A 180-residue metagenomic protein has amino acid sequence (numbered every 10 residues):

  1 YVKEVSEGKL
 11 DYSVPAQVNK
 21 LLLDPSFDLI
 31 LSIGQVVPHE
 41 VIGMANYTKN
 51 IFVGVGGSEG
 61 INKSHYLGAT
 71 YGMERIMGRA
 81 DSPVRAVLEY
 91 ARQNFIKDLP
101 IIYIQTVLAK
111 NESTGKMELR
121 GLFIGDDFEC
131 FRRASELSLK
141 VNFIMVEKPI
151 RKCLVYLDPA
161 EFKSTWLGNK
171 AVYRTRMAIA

Functional and structural regions predicted by a protein language model:
Y1-I42: An acidic, phosphate/nucleotide-engaging active-site surface
E7, D11, I76, A80 (+1 more regions): Glycine- and other small-residue-rich loops at beta-strand/loop junctions that grip anionic moieties
S32-P38, A45-Y103: Mobile "lid/hinge" segments at catalytic clefts and subdomain interfaces of large enzymes
V41-N46, K116, T165-G168: A short secondary-structure junction signal
A45, R85, E147, N169-V172: Conserved structured core elements
E74-F162: Membrane-embedded hairpin module used as a gating/binding unit in multi-pass transport and secretion proteins
K163-A180: C-terminal catalytic subdomain
